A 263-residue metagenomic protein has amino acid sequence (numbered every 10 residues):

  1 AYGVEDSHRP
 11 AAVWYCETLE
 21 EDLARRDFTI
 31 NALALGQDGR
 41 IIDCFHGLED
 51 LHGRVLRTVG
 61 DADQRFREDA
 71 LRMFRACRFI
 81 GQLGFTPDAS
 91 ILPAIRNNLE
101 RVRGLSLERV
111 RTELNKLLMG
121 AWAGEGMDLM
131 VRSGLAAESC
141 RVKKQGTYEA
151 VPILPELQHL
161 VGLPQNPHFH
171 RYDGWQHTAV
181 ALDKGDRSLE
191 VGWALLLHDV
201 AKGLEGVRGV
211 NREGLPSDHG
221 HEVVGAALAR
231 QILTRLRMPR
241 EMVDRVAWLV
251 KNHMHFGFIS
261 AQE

Functional and structural regions predicted by a protein language model:
A1-E263: Catalytic cores of the polymerase beta-like nucleotidyltransferase superfamily and closely associated nucleotide
